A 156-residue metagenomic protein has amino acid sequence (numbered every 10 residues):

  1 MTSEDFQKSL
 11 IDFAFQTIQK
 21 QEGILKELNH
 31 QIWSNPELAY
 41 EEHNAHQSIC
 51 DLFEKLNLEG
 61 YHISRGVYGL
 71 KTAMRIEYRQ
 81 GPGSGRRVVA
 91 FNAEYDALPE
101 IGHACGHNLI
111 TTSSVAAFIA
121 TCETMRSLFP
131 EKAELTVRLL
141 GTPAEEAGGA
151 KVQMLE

Functional and structural regions predicted by a protein language model:
T2-R138: Acidic/His- and Gly-rich active-site-bordering loop/insert found across diverse amide/peptide-bond hydrolases
P130-E131, L135-E156: Fold-level recognition of mixed alpha/beta catalytic cores in primary-metabolism enzymes, strongest
